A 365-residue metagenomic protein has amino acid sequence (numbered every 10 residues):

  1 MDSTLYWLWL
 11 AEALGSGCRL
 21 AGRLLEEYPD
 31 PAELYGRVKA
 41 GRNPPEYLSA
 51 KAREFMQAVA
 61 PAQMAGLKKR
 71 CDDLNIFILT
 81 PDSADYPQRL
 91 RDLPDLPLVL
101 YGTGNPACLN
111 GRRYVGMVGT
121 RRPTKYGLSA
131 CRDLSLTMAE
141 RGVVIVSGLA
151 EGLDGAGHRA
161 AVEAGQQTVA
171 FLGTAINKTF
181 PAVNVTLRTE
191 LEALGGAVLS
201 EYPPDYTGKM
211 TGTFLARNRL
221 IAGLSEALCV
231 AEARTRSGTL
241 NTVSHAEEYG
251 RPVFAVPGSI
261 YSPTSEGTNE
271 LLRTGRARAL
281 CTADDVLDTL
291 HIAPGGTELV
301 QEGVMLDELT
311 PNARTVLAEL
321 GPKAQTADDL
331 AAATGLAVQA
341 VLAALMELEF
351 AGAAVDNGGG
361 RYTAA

Functional and structural regions predicted by a protein language model:
M1-A84, L271, A351-A353, G358-A365: Short, small/acidic-rich helices and loops at N termini and domain boundaries of DNA replication/processing enzymes
M1-S3, D72, I78-A365: Glycine-biased, small-residue-rich flexible motifs in mid-sequence functional cores and linkers
